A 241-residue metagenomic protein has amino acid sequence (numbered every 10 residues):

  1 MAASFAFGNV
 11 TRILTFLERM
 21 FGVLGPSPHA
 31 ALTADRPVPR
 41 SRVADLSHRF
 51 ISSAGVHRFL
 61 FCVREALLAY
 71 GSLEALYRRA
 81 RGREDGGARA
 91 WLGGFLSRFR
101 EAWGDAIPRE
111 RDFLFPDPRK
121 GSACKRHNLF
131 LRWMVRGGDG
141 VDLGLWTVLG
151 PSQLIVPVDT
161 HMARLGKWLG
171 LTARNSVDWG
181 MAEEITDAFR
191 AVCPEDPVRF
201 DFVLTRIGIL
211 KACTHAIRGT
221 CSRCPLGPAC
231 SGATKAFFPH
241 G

Functional and structural regions predicted by a protein language model:
M1-G241: HhH-family (HhH-GPD) DNA N-glycosylase catalytic core used in base-excision repair
